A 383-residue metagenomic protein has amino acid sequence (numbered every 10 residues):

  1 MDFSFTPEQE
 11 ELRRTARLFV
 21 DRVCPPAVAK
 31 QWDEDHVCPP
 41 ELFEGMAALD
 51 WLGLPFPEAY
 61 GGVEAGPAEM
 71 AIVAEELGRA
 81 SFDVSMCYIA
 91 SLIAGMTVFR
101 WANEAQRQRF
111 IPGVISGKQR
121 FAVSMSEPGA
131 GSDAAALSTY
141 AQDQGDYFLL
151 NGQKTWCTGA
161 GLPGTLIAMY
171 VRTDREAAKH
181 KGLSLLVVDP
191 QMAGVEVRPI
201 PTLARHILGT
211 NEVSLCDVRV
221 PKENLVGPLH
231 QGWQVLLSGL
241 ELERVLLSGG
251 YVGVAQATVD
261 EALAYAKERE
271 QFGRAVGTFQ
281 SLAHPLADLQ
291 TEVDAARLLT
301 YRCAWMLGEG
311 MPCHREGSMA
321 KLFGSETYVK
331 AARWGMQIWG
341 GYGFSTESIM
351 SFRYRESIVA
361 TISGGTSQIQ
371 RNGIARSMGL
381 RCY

Functional and structural regions predicted by a protein language model:
M1-A80, V84, W101-Q106, G113 (+6 more regions): Alpha-helical interface subdomain recognition
D50, V73-G78, V171, V187-M192 (+1 more regions): Short Ser/Thr-interspersed hydrophobic loop/turn segments at strand-loop and sheet-helix junctions that line or gate
A65, D133-A135, A160-G164, K179-G182 (+1 more regions): Short glycine/proline-enriched turns and hinge-like loops at secondary-structure junctions
L92-W101: Helix-loop "lid/cap" segments that line or gate small-molecule binding pockets
G117-M125, M169-Y170: A short, Trp-centered hydrophobic/proline-enriched beta-strand micro-motif
A136, Q191-R219: Flexible, small-/acidic-enriched active-site or ligand-binding loops
Y147, N151-E196: A short core secondary-structure module
D217-V235: Long, acidic (Asp/Glu-rich), low-complexity accessory segments flanking structured domains
